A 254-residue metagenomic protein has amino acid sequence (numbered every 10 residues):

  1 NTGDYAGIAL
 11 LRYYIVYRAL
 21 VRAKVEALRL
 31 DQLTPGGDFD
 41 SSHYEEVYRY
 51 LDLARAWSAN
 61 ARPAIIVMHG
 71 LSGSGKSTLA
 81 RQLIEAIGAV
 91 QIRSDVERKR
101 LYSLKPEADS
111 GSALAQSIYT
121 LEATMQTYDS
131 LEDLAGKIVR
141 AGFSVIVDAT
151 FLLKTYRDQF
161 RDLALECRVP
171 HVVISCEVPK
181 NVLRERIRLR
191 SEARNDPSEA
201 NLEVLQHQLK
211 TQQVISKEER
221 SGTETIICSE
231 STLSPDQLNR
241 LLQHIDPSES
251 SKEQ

Functional and structural regions predicted by a protein language model:
N1-V21, D38-Y50: A conserved long alpha-helix in the C-terminal portion of kinase-like catalytic domains
A56-P63: Phosphate-binding P-loop
I66-M68: Hydrophobic anchor at the beta1->P-loop junction of P-loop NTPases
L71-S72: The conserved Walker
K76: Conserved lysine of the Walker
R81-F143: Conserved substrate/cofactor phosphate-moiety recognition/catalytic segment in nucleotide-dependent phosphotransferases
S103, S112-E122, L165-I215: A glycine- and Lys/Arg-enriched "phosphate-lid" helix/loop adjacent to the NTP-binding pocket of small-molecule kinases
L189-Q254: Small-molecule kinase domains that catalyze NTP-dependent phosphoryl transfer to phosphate-bearing small molecules
